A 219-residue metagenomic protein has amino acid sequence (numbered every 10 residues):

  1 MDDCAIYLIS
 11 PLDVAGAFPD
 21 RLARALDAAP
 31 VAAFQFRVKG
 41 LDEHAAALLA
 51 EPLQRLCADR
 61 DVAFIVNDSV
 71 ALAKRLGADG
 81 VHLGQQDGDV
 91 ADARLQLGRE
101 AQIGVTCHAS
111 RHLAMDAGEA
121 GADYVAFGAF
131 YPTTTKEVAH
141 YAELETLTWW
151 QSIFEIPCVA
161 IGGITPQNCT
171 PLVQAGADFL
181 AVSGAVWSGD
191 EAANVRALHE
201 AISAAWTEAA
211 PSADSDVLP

Functional and structural regions predicted by a protein language model:
M1-G88, L95-D123, A142, W149 (+4 more regions): Conserved N-terminal beta1-alpha1 strand-loop-helix module at the mouth
A33-R37, A126-P132, L180-S183: Short beta-strands and strand-loop turn motifs
A73, Y131-K136: A short acidic, helix-capping loop that chelates divalent metal ions and anchors anionic groups
G88-A91, T133-T134: A short, polar/charged loop-to-alpha-helix boundary motif
F130, G163-I164: Short, loop-centered acidic/histidine patches that primarily coordinate divalent metals
A139: Short beta-strand-loop-alpha-helix junction that forms the active-site gateway of nucleic-acid-processing nucleases
A142-E143, L180: Intrinsically disordered, low-complexity regions enriched in Ser/Pro/Gly/Gln/His and often acidic
V159-G162, L180-V182: Conserved active-site loop/cleft motifs that coordinate metal ions or position small ligands
